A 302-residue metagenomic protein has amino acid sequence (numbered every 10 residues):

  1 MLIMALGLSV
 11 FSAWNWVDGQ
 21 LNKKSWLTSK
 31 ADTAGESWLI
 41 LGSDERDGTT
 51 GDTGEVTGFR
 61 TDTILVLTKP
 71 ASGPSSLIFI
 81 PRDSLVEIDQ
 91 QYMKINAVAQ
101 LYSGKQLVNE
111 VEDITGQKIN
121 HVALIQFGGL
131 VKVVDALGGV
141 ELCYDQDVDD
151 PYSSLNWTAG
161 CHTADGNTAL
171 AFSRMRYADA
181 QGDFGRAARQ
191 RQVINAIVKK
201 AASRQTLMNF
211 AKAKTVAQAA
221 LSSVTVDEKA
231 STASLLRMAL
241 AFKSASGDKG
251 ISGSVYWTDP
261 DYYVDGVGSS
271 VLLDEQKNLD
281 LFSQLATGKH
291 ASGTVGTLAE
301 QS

Functional and structural regions predicted by a protein language model:
M1-S302: Non-catalytic, solvent-exposed segments at the cell envelope interface
